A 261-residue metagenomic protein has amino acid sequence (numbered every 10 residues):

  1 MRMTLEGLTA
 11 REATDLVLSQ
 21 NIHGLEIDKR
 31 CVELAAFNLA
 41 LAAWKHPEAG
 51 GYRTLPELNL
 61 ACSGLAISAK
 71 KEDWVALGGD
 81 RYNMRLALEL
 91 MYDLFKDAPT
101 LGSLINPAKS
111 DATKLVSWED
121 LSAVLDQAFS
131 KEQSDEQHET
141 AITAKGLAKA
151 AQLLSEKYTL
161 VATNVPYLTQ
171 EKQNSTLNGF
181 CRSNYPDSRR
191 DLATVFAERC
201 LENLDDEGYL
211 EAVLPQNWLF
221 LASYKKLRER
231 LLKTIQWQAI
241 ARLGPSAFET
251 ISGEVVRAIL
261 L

Functional and structural regions predicted by a protein language model:
M1-E156, L160: Class I S-adenosyl-L-methionine-dependent methyltransferase module
I27, V32, A36-L58, C62 (+2 more regions): Signature of N6-adenine DNA methyltransferases within the class I
